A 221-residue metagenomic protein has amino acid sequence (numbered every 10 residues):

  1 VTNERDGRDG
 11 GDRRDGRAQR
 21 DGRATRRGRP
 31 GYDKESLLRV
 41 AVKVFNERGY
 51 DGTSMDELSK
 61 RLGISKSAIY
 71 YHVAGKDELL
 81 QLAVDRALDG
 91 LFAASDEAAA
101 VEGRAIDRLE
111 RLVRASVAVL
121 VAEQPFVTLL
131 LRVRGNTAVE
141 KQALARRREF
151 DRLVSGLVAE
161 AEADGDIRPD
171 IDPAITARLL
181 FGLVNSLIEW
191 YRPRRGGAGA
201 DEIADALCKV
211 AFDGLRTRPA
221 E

Functional and structural regions predicted by a protein language model:
V1-R48, G52-I64, D77-Q81: Basic, helix-initiating cap at the start of DNA-binding domains
L38, L80, V84, L88 (+5 more regions): Amphipathic, non-transmembrane alpha-helical scaffold segments
N46, Y70-H72, L82, R86: Base-recognition residues in the alpha-helical recognition helix of bacterial helix-turn-helix
G63-V73: Short hydrophobic/aromatic patch on the recognition helix
E78, R111, V117-G156, A163-D166 (+1 more regions): Short secondary-structure transition hinges
L82, A93-A122, P173, A177-L180: Hydrophobic alpha-helical connector segments
A100-G103, R148-T176, Y191-R194, L215-R218: Hydrophobic alpha-helical bundle segments that form small-molecule/ligand-binding pockets
V119-A122, L129-R132, G156, E160 (+2 more regions): Amphipathic C-terminal alpha-helical segment
